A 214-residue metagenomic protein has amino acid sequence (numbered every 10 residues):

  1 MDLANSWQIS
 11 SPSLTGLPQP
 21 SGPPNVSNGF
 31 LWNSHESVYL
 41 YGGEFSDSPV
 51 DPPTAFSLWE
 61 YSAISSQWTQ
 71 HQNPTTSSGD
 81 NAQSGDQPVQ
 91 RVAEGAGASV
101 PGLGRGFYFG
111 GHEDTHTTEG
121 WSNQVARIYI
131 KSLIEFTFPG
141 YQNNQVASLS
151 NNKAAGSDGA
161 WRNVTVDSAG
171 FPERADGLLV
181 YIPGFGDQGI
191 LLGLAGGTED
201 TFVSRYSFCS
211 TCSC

Functional and structural regions predicted by a protein language model:
M1-S6, P53-T69, E119-G156, S204-C214: Beta-propeller blade signature
D2-T76: Eukaryotic helix-linker segments that join adjacent hydrophobic helices
Q8-I9, Q70, S157-W161, G189-G193: Short, well-ordered strand-loop elements centered on a beta-strand within folded domains, enriched for acidic residues
L17-L40, L58, T75-H116, S122-E135 (+3 more regions): Conserved short beta-strand element of beta-propeller blades
F45-P49, E113-T117, G186-D187, T198-F202: Short glycine/acidic-enriched loop and turn motifs that connect beta-strands
D51, S168-G170, T201-Y206: Juxtamembrane/interface segments of multi-pass membrane proteins
